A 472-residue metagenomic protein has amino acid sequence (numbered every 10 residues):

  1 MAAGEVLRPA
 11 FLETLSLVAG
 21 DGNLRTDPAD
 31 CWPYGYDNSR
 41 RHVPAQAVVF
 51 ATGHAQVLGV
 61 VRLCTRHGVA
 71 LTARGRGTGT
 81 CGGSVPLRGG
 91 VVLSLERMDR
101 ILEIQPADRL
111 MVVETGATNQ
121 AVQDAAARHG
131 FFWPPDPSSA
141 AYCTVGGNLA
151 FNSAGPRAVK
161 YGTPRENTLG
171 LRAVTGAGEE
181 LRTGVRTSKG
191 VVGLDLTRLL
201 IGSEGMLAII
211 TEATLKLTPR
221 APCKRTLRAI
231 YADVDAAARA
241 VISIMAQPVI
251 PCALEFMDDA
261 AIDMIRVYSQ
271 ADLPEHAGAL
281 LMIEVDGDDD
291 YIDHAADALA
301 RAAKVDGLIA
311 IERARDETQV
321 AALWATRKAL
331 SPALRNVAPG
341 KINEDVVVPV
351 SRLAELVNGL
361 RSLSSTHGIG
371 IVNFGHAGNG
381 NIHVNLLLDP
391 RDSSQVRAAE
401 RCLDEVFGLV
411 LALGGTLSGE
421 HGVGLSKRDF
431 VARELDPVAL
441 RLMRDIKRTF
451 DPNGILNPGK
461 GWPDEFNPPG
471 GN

Functional and structural regions predicted by a protein language model:
M1-R62, G79-R109, S138, A261-Q270 (+3 more regions): N-terminal flexible segment immediately upstream of the FAD-binding catalytic core in FAD-dependent oxidoreductases
M1-Y36, H67-V69, A302-V320, A412-L417 (+1 more regions): N-terminal accessory segments
R25-P28, W32-Y34, L215-P219, R225-C402 (+2 more regions): C-terminal substrate-recognition/cap domain of FAD-linked oxidoreductases
C64, G205, V384, D451: Conserved, mostly hydrophobic/aromatic
R100-I104, L110-E255, L456, N472: FAD-binding subdomain of flavoenzyme oxidoreductases
P106-R109, R391, L425-A432: Short beta-alpha connecting loops at secondary-structure transitions that line or flank enzyme active sites
E179, R428-N472: Activity-critical C-terminal alpha-helical subdomain
H376, T416-V423, P458-G461: Short acidic/histidine-rich active-site segments
